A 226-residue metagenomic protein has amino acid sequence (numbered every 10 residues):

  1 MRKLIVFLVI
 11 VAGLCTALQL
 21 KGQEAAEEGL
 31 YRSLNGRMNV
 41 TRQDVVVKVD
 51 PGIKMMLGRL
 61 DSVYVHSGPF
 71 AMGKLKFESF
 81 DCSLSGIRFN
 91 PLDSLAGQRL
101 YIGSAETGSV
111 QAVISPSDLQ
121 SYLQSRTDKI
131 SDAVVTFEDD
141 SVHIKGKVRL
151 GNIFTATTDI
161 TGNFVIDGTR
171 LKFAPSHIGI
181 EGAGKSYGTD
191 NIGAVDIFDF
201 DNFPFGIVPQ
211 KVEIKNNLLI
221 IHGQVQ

Functional and structural regions predicted by a protein language model:
K3-Q19: Hydrophobic membrane-insertion alpha-helices, especially the h-region of bacterial N-terminal signal peptides
T16-D50: N-terminal amphipathic/hydrophobic interface segments
N39-S121, S125-A133, F137-L150: N-terminal beta-strand/beta-hairpin edge segment
S67-P69, L84-G86, G146-V148, I166 (+3 more regions): Flexible glycine-/small-residue-rich
D132-F137, G162-V165, Q210-E213: Short, exposed beta-strand/loop patches in secreted or surface proteins that constitute
D140-Y187: Short helix-loop boundary/capping segments
K185-Q226: Extracytoplasmic/luminal low-complexity segments enriched in Pro/Gly and acidic/polar residues that act as flexible
